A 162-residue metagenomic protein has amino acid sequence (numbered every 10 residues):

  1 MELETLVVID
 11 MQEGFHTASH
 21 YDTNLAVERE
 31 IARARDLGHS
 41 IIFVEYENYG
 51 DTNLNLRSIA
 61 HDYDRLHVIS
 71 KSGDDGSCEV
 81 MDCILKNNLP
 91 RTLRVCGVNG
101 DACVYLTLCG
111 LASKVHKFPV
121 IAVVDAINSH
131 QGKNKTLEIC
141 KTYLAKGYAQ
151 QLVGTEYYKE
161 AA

Functional and structural regions predicted by a protein language model:
M1-T5, S19-N48: A short alpha/beta connector and helix-capping loop motif
E2-T5, G14, D36-H39, Y49-A162: Active-site-adjacent betaalpha module
V7-I9: Short hydrophobic beta-strand that contains or immediately precedes a catalytic carboxylate
M11-H20: Short acidic, Gly/Ser-rich segments with clustered Asp/Glu that frequently serve as metal-coordination loops in enzyme
